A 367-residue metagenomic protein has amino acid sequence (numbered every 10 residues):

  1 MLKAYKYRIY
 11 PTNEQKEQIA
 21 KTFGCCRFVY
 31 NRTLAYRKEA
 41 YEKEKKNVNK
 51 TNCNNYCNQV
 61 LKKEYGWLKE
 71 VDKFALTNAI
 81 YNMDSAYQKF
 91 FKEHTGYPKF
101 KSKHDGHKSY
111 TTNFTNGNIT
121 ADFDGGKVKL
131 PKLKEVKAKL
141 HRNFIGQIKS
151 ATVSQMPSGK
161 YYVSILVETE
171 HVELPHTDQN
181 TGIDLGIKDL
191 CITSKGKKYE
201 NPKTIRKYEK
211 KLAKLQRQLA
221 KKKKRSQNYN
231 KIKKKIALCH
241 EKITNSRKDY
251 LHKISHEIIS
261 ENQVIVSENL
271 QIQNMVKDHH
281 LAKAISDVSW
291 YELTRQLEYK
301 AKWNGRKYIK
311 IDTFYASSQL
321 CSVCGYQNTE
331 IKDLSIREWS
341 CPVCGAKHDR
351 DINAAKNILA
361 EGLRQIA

Functional and structural regions predicted by a protein language model:
M1-L76: Gly/serine-rich nucleotide phosphate-binding loop at the start of the catalytic core of nucleotide/ADP-ribose-handling
Y7-I9, V136-A138, K198-N201: Generic detection of short hydrophobic beta-strand segments and adjacent strand-loop junctions
I9-N13, Q88, Q296: Hydrophobic/aromatic-rich, well-ordered segments within soluble, folded domains that form packed cores
E17-A20, G24-R27, F74-Y81, H252 (+4 more regions): Non-catalytic, well-ordered alpha-helical scaffold segments
T33, A79-F90, I352-G362, I366: Stable alpha-helical structural segments in soluble proteins, enriched in small hydrophobic residues
L34, K38-Y41, Y87, F91-P98 (+1 more regions): Long, hydrophobic, amphipathic alpha-helical segments used as structural scaffolds
N52-M156: Acidic carboxylate diad motif detector
F144-Q147, P157-A367: Positively charged, helix-rich recognition surfaces that bind polyanionic ligands
